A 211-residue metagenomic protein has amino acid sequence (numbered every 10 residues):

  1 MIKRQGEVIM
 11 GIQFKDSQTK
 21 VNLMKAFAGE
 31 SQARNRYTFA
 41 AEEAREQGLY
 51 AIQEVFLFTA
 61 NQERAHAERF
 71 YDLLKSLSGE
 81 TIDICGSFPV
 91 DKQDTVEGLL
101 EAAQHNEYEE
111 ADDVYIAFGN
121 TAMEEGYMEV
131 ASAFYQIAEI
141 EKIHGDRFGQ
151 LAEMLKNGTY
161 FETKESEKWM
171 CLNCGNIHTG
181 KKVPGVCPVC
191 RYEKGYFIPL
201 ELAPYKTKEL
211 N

Functional and structural regions predicted by a protein language model:
R4-N211: Non-heme di-metal
